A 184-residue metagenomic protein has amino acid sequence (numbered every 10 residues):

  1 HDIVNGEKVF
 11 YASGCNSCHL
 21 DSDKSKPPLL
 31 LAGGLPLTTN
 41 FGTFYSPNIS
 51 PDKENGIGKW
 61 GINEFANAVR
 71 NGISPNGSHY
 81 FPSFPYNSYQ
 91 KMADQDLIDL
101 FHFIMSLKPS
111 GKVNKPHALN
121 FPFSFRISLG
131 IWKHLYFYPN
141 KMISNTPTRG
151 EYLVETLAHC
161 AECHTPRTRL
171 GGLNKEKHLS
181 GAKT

Functional and structural regions predicted by a protein language model:
H1-Y11, K59, I127-E155: Electrostatic cytochrome c docking/interface patches
D2-N5, Y45, G61, F65 (+4 more regions): Stable alpha-helical elements in mature extracytoplasmic
I3-N5, V9-A12, H79, D96 (+1 more regions): Short sequence/structural segments immediately N-terminal
G6, A12-S22, F65, L100 (+2 more regions): The canonical Cys-X-X-Cys-His
V9, S22-I62, Y80-D94, L119-L129 (+1 more regions): Gly/Gly-Pro-rich "capping" loops immediately C-terminal to redox-active cysteine motifs in periplasmic/lumenal
S17, S25-P28, H102-S110, K115-F123: Acidic (E/D-rich), amphipathic helical modules within compact regulatory domains
G61-P75, S88-V113: C-terminal capping alpha-helices of c-type cytochrome domains
P75-G77, S106-K115, I143-P147, T168-L173: Inter-heme linker and motif-flanking segments adjacent to c-type heme-binding CXXCH motifs in c-type cytochromes
